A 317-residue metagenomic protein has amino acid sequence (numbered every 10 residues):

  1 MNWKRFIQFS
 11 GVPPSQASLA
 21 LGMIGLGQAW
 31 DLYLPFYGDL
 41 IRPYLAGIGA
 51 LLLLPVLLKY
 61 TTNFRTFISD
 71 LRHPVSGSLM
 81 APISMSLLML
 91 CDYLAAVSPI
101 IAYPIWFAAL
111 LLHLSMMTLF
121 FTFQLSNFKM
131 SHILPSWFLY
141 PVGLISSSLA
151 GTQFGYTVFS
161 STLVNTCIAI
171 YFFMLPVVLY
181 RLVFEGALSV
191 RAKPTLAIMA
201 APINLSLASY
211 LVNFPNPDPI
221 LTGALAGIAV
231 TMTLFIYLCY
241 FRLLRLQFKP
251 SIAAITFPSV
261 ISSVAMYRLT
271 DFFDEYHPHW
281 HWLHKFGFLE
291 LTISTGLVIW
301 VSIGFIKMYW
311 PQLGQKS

Functional and structural regions predicted by a protein language model:
M1-F6, L51-T66, A109-L125, I145 (+3 more regions): Hydrophobic, membrane-facing alpha-helical anchors
M1-L57: N-terminal signal-anchor module of multipass membrane proteins
N2-G27, F64-M89, W106, T122-L149 (+5 more regions): Juxtamembrane helix-loop boundaries in multi-pass membrane proteins
Q28-L40, D92-Y103, L149-S161, Y210-L221 (+1 more regions): Helix-coil boundary and interhelical linker segments in multi-pass alpha-helical membrane proteins
P35-I101: Membrane helical hairpin/interfacial module
L40-L54, P99-L114, V158-F173, P219-T231 (+1 more regions): Structural signature of hydrophobic alpha-helical transmembrane segments
L58, Y267-K307: A generic transmembrane alpha-helix motif of multi-pass inner-membrane proteins
A108, W137-L238: Generic multipass alpha-helical transmembrane bundles of integral membrane proteins
